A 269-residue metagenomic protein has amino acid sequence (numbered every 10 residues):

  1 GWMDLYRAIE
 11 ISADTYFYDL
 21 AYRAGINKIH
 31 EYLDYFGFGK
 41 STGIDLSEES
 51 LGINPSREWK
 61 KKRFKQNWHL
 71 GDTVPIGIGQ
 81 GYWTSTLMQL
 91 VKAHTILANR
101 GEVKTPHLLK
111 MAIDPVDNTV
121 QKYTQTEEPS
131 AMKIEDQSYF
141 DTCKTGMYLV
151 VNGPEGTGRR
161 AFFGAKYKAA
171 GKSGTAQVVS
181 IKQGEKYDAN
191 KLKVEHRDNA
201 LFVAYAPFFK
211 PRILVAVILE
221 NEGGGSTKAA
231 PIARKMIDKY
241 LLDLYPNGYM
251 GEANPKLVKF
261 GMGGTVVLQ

Functional and structural regions predicted by a protein language model:
G1-L214, G264-Q269: Beta-lactam-recognizing serine transpeptidase/beta-lactamase-like catalytic domain environment
T86-K92, K228-K235: Short amphipathic alpha-helical face segments that pack within enzyme cores and frequently flank/anchor catalytic
G101, V217, Y240-L244: Conserved NTP-handling cores and scaffolds of large molecular machines
T119-P129, I232-Q269: Short, gly/Ser/Thr-rich active-site loops of penicillin-recognizing serine hydrolases
E222-G224: Short beta-strands and strand-coil junctions in structured, solvent-facing domains, enriched
